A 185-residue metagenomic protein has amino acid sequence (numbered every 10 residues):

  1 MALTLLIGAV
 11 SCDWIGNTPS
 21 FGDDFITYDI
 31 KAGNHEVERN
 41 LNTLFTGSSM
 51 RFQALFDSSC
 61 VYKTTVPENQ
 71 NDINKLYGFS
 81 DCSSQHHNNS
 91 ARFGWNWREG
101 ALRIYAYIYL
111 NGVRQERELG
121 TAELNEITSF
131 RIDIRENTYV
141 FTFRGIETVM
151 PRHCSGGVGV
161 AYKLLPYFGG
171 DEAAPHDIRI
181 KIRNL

Functional and structural regions predicted by a protein language model:
M1-L3: Sec-dependent signal peptide recognition, specifically the positively charged N-region followed immediately by
G8-S11: C-terminal motif of bacterial Sec signal peptides marking the signal peptidase cleavage site
D13-P19: Bacterial lipoprotein signal-peptidase II cleavage site
F21-R103: Secretory/extracellular carbohydrate-interaction modules and structurally similar beta-sandwich "look-alikes"
F52, N125-F141: Short tryptophan-centered beta-strand motifs in secreted/extracellular beta-sheet-rich domains of glycan-recognition
R103-S129: Short, aromatic/His-centered strand-loop micro-motif at the edge of beta-sheets
T142-E147: Short strand-turn-strand beta-turns centered on an Asx-Gly dipeptide
P151-N184: Flexible glycan-contacting loops in extracellular carbohydrate-active proteins
